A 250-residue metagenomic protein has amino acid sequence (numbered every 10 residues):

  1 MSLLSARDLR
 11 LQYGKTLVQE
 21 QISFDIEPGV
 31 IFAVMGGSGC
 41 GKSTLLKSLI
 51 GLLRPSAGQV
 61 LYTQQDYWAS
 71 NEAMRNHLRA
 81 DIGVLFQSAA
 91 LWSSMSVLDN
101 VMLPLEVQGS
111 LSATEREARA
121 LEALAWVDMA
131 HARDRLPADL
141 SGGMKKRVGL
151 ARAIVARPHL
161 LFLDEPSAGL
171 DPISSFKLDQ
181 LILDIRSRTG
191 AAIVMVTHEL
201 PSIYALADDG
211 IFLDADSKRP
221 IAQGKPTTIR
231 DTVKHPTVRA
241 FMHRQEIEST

Functional and structural regions predicted by a protein language model:
M35-G37: The feature captures the beta-strand-to-loop junction immediately N-terminal to the Walker
I50: Helix-to-loop junction immediately C-terminal to a conserved catalytic motif
Q59-H77: ABC ATPase NBD Q-loop/coupling interface
A113-H131: Conserved ABC ATPase "signature" region
L136-L140, M144: Conserved ABC ATPase signature
R157: Conserved catalytic motifs of ABC-family nucleotide-binding domains
L161-D164: Catalytic Walker B motif of ABC-type/P-loop ATPase nucleotide-binding domains
